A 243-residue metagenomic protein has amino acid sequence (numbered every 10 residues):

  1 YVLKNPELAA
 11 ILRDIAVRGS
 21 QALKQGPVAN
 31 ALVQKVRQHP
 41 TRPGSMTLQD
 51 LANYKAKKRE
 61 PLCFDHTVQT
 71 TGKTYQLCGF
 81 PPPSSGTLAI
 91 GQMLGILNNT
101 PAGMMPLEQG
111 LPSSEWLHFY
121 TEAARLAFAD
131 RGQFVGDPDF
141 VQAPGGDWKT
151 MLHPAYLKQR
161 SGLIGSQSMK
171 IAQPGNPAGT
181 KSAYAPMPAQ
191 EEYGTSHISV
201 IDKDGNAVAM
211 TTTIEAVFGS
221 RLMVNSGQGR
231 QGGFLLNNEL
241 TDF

Functional and structural regions predicted by a protein language model:
Y1, A16-A22, Y75-P81, Q109-S114 (+2 more regions): Second-shell loop/turn segments in exported
Y1-T41: Non-catalytic, conformational "gating/processing" segments within enzyme and secreted inhibitor domains
N5, G44, N99-T213: Internal maturation/activation junctions in enzymes
P6-R13, N30, Q34, G91 (+3 more regions): Solvent-exposed, polar/charged alpha-helical surfaces in well-ordered, non-transmembrane soluble domains, broadly
Q34, Q38, G95-A102, A129 (+4 more regions): Short, well-ordered loop/turn and helix-capping segments at boundaries between secondary-structure elements and domains
Q34, Q38-E122: Structured, charged N-terminal subsegments at the starts of enzyme catalytic cores and at intra-chain domain/subunit
R42-L48, A52, S196, I201-F243: Active-site rim segments in enzyme catalytic domains, especially the processed small/beta chain of N-terminal
